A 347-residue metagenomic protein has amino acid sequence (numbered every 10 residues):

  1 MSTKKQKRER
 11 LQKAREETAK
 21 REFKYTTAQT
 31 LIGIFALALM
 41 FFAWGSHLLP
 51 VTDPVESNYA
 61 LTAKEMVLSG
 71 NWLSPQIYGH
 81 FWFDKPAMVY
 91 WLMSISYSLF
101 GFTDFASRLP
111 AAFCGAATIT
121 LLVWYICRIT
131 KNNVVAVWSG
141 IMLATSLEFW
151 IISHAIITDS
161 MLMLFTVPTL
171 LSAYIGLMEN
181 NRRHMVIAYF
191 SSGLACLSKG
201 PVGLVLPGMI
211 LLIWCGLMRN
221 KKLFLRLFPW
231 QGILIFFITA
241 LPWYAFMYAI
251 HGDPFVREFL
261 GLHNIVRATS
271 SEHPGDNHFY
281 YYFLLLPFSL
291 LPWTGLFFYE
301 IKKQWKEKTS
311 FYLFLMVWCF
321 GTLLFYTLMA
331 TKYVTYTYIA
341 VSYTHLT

Functional and structural regions predicted by a protein language model:
M1-F23: Terminal, Lys/Arg-rich, intrinsically disordered segments and adjacent short helical elements of membrane-protein
Q29-L346: Membrane-integral, polyisoprenol-dependent glycosyltransferases of the GT-C/oligosaccharyltransferase superfamily
